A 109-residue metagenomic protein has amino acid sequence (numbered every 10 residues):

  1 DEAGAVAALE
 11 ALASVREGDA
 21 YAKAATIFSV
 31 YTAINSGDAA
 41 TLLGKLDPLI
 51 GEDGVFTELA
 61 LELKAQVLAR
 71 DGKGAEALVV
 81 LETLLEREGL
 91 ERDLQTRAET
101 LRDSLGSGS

Functional and structural regions predicted by a protein language model:
E2-V6, L12-S109: Soluble extracytoplasmic domains of inner/organellar membrane proteins
